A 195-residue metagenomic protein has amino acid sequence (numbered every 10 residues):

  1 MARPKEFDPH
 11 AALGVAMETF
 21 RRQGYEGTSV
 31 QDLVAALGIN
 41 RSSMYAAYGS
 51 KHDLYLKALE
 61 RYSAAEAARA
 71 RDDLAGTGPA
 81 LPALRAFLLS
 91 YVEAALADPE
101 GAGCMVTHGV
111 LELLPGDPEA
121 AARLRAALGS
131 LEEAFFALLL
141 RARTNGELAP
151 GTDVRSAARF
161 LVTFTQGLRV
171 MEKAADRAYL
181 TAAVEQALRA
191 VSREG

Functional and structural regions predicted by a protein language model:
M1-F7, G195: N-terminal intrinsically disordered/low-complexity leader segments
A11, T19-D53, K57: Helix-turn-helix
A12, A16-F20, Y91, T165: Short hydrophobic clusters on alpha-helical segments that form packing/core surfaces in small helical domains
R71-A102, V154-L161: Hydrophobic alpha-helical connector segments
T77, G116-A120, L128-A157, V191-G195: Hydrophobic alpha-helical bundle segments that form small-molecule/ligand-binding pockets
A83, D98-E119: Amphipathic alpha-helical segments used for helix-helix packing
A86-A94, G129-E133, A137-R141, A174-G195: C-terminal peripheral helix-coil segments that are non-catalytic and often amphipathic
A102, T107, P150-M171, A182-A190: Hydrophobic alpha-helical segments that form the core of small-molecule binding pockets and/or dimer interfaces
